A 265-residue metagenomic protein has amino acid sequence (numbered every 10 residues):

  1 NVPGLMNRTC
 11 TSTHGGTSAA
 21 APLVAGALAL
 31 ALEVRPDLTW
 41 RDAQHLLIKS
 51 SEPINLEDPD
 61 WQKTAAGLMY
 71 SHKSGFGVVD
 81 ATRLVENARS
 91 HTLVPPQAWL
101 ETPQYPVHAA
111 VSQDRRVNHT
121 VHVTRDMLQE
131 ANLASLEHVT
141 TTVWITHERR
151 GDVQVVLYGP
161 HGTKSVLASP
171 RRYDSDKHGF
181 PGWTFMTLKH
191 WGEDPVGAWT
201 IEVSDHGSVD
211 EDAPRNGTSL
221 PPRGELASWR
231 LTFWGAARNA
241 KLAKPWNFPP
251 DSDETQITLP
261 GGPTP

Functional and structural regions predicted by a protein language model:
N1-S74: Hydrolase catalytic cores
Y70-H72, G77-V153, L220-P265: Secreted peptidase-domain scaffold signal
W144-E148, P160, H206: Short solvent-exposed strand-capping/beta-turn motif centered on an Asx-Ser/Thr pair
V153-G162: Extended low-complexity, serine/threonine- and proline-enriched intrinsically disordered segments
V166-D174: Solvent-exposed serine/threonine-rich low-complexity stretches and specific carbohydrate-binding patches
G182-G192: Beta-sandwich interaction modules
W191-W199: Short glycine/proline/serine/threonine-rich loop/turn segments at secondary-structure transition edges
E202-P222: Short beta-strand-plus-loop segments that form exposed binding edges in beta-rich domains
